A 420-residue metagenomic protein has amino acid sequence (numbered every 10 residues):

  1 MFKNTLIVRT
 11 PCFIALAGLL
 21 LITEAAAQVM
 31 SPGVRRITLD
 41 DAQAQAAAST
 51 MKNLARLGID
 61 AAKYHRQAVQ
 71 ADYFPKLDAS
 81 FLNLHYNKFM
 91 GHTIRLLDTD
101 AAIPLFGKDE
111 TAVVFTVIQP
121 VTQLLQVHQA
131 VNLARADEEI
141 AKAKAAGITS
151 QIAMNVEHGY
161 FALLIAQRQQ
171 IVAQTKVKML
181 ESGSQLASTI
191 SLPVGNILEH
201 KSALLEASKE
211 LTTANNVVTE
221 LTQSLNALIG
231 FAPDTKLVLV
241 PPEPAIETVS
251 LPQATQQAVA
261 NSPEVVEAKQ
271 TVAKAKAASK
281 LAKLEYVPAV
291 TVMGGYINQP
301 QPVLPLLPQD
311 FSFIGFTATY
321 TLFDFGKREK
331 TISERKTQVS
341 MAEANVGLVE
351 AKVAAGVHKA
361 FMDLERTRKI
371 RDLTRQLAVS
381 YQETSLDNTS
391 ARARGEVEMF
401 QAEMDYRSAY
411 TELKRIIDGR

Functional and structural regions predicted by a protein language model:
F2-I7, C12-I14, A26-S31, N87 (+1 more regions): Acidic, low-complexity, intrinsically disordered peripheral segments
F2-K3, I37, A145-Q257, A360-D363 (+2 more regions): Periplasmic alpha-helical coiled-coil/stalk elements that build and connect Gram-negative outer-membrane
G18-A26: C-terminal segment of classical bacterial N-terminal signal peptides
A25-K88, L192-G195, P233-A273, L322 (+1 more regions): Bacterial Sec-pathway N-terminal export signals of envelope proteins
L54-V69, I148, I152-Q170, S182 (+5 more regions): Amphipathic alpha-helical coiled-coil segments
K76-L96, P104-K108, I118-G147, V266 (+3 more regions): Small/polar (Gly/Ser/Thr/Ala-rich) solvent-exposed segments that form structured loops/beta-strands/short helices used
E110-A112, H158, E199, A289 (+1 more regions): Transmembrane beta-barrel architecture of outer-membrane proteins
T111-V117, A254, S312-A318: Hydrophobic, lipid-facing positions within transmembrane beta-strands of outer-membrane proteins
